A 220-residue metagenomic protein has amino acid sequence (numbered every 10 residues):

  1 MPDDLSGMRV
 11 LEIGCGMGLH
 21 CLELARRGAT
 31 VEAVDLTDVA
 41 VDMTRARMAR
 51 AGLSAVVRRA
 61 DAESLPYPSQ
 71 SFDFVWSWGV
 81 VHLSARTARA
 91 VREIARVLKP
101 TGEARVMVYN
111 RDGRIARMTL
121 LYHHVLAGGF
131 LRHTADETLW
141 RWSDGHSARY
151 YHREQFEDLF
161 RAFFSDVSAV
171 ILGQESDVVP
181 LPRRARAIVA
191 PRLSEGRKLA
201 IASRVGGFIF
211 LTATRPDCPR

Functional and structural regions predicted by a protein language model:
M1-M8: Conserved alpha-helix/loop element of class I SAM-dependent methyltransferases that forms part of the SAM/SAH-binding
L11, M17-S64: Class I SAM-dependent methyltransferase SAM/SAH-binding core
E63-F74: A short acidic, Gly/Pro-enriched loop at the edge of an enzyme's catalytic core that lines a small-molecule cofactor
F74-R86: A short SAM/SAH-binding and catalytic strip from SAM-dependent methyltransferases
A85, K99, R161, S165: Short conserved AdoMet
A88-P100: A short glycine-rich, Lys/Arg-flanked "PGG" loop and its adjoining helix->strand segment in the class I
E103-R132: Conserved class I S-adenosyl-L-methionine
V125-L126, R132-L139, A148-R149, R153-L159 (+1 more regions): A C-terminal cap/extension of S-adenosyl-L-methionine-dependent methyltransferases that defines the acceptor-substrate
